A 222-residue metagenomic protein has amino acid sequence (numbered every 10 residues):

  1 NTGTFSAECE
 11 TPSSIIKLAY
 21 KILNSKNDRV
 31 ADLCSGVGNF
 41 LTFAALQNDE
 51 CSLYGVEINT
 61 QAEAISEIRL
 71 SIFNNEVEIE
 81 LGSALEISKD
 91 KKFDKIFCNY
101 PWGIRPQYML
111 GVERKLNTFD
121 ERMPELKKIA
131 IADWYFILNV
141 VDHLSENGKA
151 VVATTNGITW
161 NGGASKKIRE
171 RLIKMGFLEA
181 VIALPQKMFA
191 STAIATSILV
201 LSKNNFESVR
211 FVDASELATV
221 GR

Functional and structural regions predicted by a protein language model:
N1-V56, A62-I65: Class I S-adenosyl-L-methionine
K26-R29, D49, N75-E76, K92 (+2 more regions): Short loop/turn motifs at secondary-structure junctions
S35, T60, E86, W102: Short, glycine/acidic-enriched loop or turn micro-motifs at the edges of active sites
I58, G82-A84, T154-T159: Conserved short loop/turn motifs at secondary-structure junctions
L70: Conserved hydrophobic residues forming the short capping helix/wall of the S-adenosyl-L-methionine
N74-S83: Conserved SAM-binding strand-loop segment of SAM-dependent methyltransferases
A84-D90: Short conserved loop adjoining the S-adenosyl-L-methionine
D94-R222: A conserved structural/catalytic subdomain of Rossmann-like adenosyl-cofactor enzymes
